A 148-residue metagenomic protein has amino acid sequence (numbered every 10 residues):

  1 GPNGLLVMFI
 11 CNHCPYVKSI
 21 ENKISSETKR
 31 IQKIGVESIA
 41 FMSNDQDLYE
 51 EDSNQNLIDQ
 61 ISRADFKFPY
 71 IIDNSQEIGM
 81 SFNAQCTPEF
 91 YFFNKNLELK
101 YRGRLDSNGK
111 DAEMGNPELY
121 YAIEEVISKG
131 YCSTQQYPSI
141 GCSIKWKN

Functional and structural regions predicted by a protein language model:
G1-I127, C132-Q135, S143: Chalcogenol-based redox active-site neighborhoods
P138-N148: A short, charged, Gly/Pro-tolerant segment at domain boundaries
